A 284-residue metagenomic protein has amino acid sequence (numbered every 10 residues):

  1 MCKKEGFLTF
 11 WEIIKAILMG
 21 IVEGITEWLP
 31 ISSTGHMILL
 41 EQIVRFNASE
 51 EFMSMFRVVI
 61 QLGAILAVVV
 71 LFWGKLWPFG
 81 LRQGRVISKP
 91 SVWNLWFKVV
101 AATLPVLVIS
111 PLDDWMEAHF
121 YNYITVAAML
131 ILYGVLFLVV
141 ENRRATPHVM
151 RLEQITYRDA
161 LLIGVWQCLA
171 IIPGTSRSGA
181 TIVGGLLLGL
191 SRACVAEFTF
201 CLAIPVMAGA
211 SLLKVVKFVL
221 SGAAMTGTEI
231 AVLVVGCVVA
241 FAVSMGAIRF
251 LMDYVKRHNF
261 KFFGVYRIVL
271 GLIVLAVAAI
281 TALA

Functional and structural regions predicted by a protein language model:
M1-A284: Multi-pass membrane proteins that catalyze or facilitate reactions on polyprenyl-/lipid-phosphate substrates and their
